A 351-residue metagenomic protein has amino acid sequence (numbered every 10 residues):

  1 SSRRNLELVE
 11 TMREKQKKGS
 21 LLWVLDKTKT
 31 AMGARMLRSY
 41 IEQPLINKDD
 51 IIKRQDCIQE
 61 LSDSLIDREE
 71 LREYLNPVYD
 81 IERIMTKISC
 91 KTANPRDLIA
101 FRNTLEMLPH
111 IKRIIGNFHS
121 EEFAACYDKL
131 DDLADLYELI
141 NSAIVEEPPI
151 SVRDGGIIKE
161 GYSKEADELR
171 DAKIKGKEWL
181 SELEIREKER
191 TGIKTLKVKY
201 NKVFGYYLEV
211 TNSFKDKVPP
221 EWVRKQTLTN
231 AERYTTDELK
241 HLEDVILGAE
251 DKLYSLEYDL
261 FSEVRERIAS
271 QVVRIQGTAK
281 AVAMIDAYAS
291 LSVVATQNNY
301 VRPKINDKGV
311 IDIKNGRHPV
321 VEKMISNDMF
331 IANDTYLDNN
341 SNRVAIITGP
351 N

Functional and structural regions predicted by a protein language model:
S1-P350: Alpha-helical coupling/stalk and coiled-coil linker elements that connect catalytic or binding modules and transmit
